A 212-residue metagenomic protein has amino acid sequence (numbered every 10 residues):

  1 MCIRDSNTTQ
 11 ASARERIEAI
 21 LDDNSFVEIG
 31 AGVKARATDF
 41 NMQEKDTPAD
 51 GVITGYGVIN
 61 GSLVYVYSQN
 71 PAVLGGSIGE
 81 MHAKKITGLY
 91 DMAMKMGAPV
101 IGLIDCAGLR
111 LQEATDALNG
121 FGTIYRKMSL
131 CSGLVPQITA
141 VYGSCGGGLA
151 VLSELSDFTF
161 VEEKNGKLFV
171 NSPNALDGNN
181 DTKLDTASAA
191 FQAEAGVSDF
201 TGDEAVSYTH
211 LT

Functional and structural regions predicted by a protein language model:
M1-D5, T209-T212: Conserved small/polar residues in nucleotide/adenosyl-binding loops
R4-T54: An N-cap/entry alpha-helix motif that binds or orients negatively charged groups
A13, H82, Y208: Hydrophobic (often cysteine-bearing) scaffold residues that line and stabilize catalytic clefts of nucleotide/cofactor
D50, G76-G88: Glycine-rich anion/phosphate-binding loops
Y56-N70, K85-Q112: A structural preference for short, pocket-lining loop segments at secondary-structure junctions
Q69-S77: Glycine-rich, flexible beta-strand/loop modules in the N-terminal catalytic cores of phosphate-handling
I104-L211: Conserved catalytic cores of soluble enzyme domains, especially glycine-rich substrate-binding beta-alpha loops
